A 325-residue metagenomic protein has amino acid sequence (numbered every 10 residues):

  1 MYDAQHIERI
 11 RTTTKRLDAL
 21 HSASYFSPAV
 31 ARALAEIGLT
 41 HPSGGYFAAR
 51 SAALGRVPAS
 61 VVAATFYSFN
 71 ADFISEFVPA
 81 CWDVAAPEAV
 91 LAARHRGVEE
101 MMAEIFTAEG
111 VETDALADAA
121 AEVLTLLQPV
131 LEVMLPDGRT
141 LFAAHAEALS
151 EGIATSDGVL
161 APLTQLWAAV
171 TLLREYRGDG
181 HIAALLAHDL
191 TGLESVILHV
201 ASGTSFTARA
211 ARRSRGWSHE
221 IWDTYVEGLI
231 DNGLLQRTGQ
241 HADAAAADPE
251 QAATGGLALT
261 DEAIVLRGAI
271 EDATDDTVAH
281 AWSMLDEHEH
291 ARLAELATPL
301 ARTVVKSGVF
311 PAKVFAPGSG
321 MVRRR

Functional and structural regions predicted by a protein language model:
M1-T224, D231-L234, Q251, D276 (+1 more regions): Phosphate/adenylate-binding glycine loop and adjacent helical scaffold
D189-L190, L259, L285: Alpha-helical hairpin
L229-I230, L259: Extended, basic/helix-rich recognition subdomains
I230-A253: A short, conserved structural fragment
G256-I270: Basic, amphipathic "hinge/linker" alpha-helix immediately C-terminal to the N-terminal HTH DNA-binding motif
R267-T274, A297: Short amphipathic alpha-helical coiled-coil/interface segments
H280-R325: Terminal interaction helix/tail motif
